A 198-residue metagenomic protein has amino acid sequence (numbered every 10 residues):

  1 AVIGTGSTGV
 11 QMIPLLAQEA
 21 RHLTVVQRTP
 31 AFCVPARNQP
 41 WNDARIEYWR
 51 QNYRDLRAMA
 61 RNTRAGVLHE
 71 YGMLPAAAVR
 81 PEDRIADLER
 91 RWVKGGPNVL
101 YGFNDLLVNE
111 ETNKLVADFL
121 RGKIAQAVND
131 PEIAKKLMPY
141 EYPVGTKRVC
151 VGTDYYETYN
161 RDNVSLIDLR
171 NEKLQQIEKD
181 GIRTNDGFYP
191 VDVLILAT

Functional and structural regions predicted by a protein language model:
V2: Short glycine-aspartate micro-motif
T5, E19-T198: N-terminal FAD-binding dinucleotide-binding subdomain shared by FAD-dependent oxidases/monooxygenases
T8: Hydrophobic/small residue at the entry helix of a nucleotide-binding pocket
M12-L16: Aromatic pocket-lining residues of Rossmann-like dinucleotide-binding sites
